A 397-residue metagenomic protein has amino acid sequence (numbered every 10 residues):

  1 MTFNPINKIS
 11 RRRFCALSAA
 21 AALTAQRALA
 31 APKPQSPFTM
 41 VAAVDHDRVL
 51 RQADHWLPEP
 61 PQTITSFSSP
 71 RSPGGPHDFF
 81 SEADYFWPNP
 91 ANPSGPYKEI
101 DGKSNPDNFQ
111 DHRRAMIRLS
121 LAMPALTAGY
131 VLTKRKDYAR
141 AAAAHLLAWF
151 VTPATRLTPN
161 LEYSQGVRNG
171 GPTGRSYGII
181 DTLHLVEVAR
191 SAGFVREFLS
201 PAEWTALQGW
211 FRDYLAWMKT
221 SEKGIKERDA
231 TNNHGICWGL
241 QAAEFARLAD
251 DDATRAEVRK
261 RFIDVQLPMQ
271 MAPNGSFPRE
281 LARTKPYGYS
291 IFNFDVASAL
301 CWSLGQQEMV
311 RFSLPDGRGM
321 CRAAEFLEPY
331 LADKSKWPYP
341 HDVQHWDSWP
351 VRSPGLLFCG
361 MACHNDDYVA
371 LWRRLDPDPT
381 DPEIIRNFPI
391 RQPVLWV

Functional and structural regions predicted by a protein language model:
M1-R13, L17-L23: N-terminal secretory signal peptides
C15-T24, L29-I225, K260-I263, L267 (+2 more regions): Extracellular glycan-targeting catalytic surfaces
F109-Q110, P201, K219-A230, A272-P286: Active-site-adjacent structural elements in folded domains
A122-L132, W238-F245, D252, F294-S298: Alpha-helical scaffold elements that line and support the substrate/ligand-binding pocket of soluble hydrolases
A139, N232, R255-A256: Alpha-helix N-cap/helix-initiation sites
G178-D181, G235-I236, S290: An alpha-helical repeat/solenoid feature that recognizes helix-turn-helix modules
S221, I225-F245: Loop-centered beta-sheet repeat module
E244-K334: Long, repeat-rich segments with strong aromatic
